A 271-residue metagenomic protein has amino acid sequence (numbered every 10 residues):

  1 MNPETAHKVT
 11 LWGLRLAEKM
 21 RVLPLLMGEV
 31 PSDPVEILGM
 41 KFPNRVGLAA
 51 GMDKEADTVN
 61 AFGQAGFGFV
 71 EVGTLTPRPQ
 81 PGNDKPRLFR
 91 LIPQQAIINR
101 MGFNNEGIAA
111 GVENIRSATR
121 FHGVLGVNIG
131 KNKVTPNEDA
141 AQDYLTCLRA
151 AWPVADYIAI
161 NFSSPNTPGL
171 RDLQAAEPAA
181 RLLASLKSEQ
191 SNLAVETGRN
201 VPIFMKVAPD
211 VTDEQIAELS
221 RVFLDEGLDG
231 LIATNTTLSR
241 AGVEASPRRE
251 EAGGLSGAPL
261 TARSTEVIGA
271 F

Functional and structural regions predicted by a protein language model:
M1-V35, N99-N104, I108-A109: An N-cap/entry alpha-helix motif that binds or orients negatively charged groups
L11, R15-A17, V22-G28, S164-P178 (+2 more regions): Glycine/Thr-rich beta-alpha phosphate-binding loop at enzyme active sites
V22-G47, V112-R116, F121, E196: N-terminal amphipathic alpha-helix/helix-capping segment at the start of soluble metabolic enzymes
G39-P43, G47-R78: Active-site cofactor/substrate anionic-group-binding motifs, chiefly glycine- and Lys/Arg-rich phosphate-binding loops
N44-A50, G68-V72, N99, L125-I129 (+4 more regions): Hydrophobic faces of well-ordered beta-strands that scaffold small-molecule active sites in alpha/beta enzyme cores
G73-G123: A gly/proline- and charged-residue-enriched helix-loop-helix capping module
R78-L88, I108-A109, N166-R199, D210-E214 (+2 more regions): Active-site-adjacent beta->alpha loops and helix N-cap segments on the catalytic face of soluble alpha/beta enzymes
N132-L145, D172, P178, F204-D225: Active-site glycine- and acidic-residue-rich loops that bind and position anionic ligands or nucleotide-like cofactors
